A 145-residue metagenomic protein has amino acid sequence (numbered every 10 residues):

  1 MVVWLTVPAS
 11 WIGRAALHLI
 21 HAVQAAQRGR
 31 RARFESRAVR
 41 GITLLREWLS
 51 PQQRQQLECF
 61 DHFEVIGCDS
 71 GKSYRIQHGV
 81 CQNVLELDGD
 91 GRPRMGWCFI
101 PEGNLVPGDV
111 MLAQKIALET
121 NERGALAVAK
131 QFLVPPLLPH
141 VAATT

Functional and structural regions predicted by a protein language model:
M1-A15: Alpha-helical transmembrane anchor segments and their immediate juxtamembrane flanks, especially terminal single-pass
V3, T43, E47, Q55 (+3 more regions): Intrinsic-disorder/low-complexity peptide segments enriched for small residues
W11-S36: Transmembrane-cytosolic junction motif
V23-Q27, Q52, Q56, E119 (+1 more regions): Short, flexible helical or helix-coil boundary motifs
A32-C68, Y74: Amphipathic alpha-helical packing elements
K72-T144: Polybasic, proline/glycine-rich intrinsically disordered low-complexity segments
